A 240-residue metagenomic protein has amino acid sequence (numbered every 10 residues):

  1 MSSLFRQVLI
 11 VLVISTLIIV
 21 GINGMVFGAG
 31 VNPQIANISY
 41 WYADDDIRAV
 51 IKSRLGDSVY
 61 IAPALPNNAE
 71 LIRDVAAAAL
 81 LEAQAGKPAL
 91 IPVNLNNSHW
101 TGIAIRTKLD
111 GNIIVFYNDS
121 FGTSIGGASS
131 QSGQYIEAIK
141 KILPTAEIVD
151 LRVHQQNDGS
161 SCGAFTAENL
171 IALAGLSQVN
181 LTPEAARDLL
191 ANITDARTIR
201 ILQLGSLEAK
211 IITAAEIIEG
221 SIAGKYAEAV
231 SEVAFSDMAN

Functional and structural regions predicted by a protein language model:
S2-S3, I19-V20, A29: Small-residue-rich hydrophobic membrane-insertion segments
S2-V11: Bacterial N-terminal signal peptides that target proteins for export
V13-G21: Hydrophobic core
I22-I38, L143-S160, G175, L202 (+3 more regions): Active-site-adjacent structural segments surrounding the nucleophilic cysteine of cysteine proteases and isopeptidases
F27-G102, T107-F116: Cysteine protease catalytic domains with a Cys-His-Asp triad
L80-N180: Cysteine protease-like catalytic core of ubiquitin/ubiquitin-like
N169-N240: Contiguous terminal or domain-adjacent regions that often encompass a lipid-handling module or interaction segment
